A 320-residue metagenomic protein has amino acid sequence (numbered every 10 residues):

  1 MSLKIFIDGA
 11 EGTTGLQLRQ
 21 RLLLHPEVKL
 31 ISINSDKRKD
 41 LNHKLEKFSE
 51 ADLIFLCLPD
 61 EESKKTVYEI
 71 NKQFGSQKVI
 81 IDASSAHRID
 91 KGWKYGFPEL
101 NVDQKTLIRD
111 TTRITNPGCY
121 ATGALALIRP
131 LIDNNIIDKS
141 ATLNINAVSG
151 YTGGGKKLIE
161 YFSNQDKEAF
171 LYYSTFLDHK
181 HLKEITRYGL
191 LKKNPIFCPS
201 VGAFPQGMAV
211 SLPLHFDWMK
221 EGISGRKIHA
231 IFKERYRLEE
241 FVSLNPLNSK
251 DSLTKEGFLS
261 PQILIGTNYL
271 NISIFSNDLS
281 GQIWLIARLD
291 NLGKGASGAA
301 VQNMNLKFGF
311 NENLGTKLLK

Functional and structural regions predicted by a protein language model:
S2-K167, Y173-S174, F275-D278, L314 (+1 more regions): N-terminal Rossmann-like NAD(P) cofactor-binding subdomain of oxidoreductases, focused on the glycine-rich
E11-L45, C57, A141-A147, Y151-L285: C-terminal substrate-binding/catalytic lobe of Rossmann-fold NAD(P)-dependent oxidoreductases
R19, Y68, L125-I132, L182-T186 (+3 more regions): Predominant activation on well-ordered alpha-helical scaffold segments within soluble catalytic domains
D90-Y95, D103, E168, I196-P199 (+3 more regions): Residue-level signal for pocket-adjacent positions within structured domains
G123, K220, S224, G295-A296: Secondary-structure boundary/capping motif
R237, P261-K320: C-terminal helical cap and adjacent loop that interface with cofactors, partners, or active-site loops
